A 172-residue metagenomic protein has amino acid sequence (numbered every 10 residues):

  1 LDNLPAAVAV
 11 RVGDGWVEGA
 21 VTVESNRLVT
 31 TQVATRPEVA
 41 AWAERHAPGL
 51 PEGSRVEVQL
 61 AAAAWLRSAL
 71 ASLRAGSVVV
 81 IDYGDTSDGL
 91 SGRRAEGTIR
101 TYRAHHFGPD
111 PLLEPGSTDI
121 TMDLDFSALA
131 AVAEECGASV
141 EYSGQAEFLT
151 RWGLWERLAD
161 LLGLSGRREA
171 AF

Functional and structural regions predicted by a protein language model:
L1-A43, R93-R103: A mobile, often basic/glycine-rich helix-loop segment that functions as the active-site lid/recognition loop
A40-F172: Long, Lys/Arg- and hydrophobic-enriched amphipathic alpha-helices
